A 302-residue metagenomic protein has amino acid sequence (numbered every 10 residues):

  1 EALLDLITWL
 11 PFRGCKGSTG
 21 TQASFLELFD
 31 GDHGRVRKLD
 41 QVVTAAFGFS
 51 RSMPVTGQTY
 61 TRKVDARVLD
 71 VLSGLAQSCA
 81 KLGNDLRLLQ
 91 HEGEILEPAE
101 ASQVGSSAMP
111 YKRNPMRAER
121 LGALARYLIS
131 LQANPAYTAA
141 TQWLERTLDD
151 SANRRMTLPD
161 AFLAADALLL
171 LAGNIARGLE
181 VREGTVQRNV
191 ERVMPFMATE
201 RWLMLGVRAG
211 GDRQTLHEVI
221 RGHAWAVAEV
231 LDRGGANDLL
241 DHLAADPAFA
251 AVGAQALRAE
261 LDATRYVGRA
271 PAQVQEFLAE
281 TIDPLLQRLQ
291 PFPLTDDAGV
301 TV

Functional and structural regions predicted by a protein language model:
E1-T141: Internal glycine-rich alpha/beta core junctions
G93-E94, Y111-V302: Glycine-rich cofactor/substrate-binding loops
